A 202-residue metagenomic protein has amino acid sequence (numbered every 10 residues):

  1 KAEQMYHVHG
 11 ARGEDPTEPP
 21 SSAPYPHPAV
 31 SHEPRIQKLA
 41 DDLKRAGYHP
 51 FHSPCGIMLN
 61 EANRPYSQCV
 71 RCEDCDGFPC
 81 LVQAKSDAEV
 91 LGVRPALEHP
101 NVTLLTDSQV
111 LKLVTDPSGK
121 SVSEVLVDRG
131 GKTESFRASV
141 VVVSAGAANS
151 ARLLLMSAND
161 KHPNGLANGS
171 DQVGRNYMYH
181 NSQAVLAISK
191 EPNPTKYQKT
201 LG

Functional and structural regions predicted by a protein language model:
K1-V110: Conserved redox-cofactor binding core of oxidoreductases
L81-V90, A138, K196-G202: Extended, charge-rich low-complexity interaction segments
H99, S108, K112-D116, K120-T200: Glycine-rich loop(s) and the adjacent beta-strand/alpha-helix scaffold that form part
